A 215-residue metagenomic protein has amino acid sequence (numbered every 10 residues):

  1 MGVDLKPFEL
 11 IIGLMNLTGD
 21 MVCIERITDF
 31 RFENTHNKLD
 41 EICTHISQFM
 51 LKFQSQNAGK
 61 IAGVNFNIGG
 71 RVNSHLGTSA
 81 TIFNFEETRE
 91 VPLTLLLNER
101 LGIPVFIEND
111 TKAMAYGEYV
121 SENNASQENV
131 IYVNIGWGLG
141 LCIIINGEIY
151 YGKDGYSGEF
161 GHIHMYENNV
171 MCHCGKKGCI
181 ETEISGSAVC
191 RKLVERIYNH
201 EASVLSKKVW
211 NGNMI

Functional and structural regions predicted by a protein language model:
M1-I24, Y132-I145: Gly/Thr-rich phosphate-binding beta-strand-loop-beta motif of the actin/hexokinase/Hsp70
M15, I27, F85, G155-Y156: Residue-level structural signal for beta-strand termini and adjacent loop
M15, V72-N73, I143, Y151: Hydrophobic alpha-helical segments, especially N-terminal targeting/anchoring helices
M21, S79, I149-Y150: Hydrophobic "anchor" residues
R26-S47, L51-N129: Glycine-rich phosphate-binding loop and adjoining helix at the ATP-binding site of ATP-dependent phosphoryl-transfer
S126-E183: Glycine-rich phosphate-binding loop of actin/hexokinase-like ATP-binding domains
I180-I215: A mobile "lid/hinge" subdomain adjacent to the ATP/sugar-phosphate binding pocket shared across diverse ATP-dependent
